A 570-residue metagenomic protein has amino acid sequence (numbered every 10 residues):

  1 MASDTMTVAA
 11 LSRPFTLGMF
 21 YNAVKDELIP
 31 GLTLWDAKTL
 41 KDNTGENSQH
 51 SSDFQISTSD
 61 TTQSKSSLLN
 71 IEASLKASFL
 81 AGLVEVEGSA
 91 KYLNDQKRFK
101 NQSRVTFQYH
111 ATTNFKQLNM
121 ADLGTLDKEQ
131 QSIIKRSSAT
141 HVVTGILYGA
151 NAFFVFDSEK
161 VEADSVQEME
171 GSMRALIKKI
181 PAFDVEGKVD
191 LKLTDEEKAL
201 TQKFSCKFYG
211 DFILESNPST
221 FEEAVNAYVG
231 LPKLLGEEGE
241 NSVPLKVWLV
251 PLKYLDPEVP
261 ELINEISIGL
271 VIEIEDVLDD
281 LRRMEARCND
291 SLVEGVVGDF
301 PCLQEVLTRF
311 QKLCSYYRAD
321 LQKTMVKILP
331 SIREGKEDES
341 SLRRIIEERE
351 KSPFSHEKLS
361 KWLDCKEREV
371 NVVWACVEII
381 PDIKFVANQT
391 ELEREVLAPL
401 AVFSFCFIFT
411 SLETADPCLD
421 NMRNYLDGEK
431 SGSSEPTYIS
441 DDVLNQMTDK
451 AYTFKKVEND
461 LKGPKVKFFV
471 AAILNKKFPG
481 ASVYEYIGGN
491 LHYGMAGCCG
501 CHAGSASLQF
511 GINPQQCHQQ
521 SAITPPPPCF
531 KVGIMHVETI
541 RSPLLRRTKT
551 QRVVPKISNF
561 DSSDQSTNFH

Functional and structural regions predicted by a protein language model:
M1-R333, N424, E429-I439, V443-Q446 (+4 more regions): Membrane-permeabilization and membrane-interfacing ectodomains
S340-K476, G480, G494: Intrinsic low-complexity, polar/charged intrinsically disordered segments
Q515-F569: Intrinsically disordered, low-complexity basic segments at termini and long loops, enriched in Pro/Gly and/or Arg/Ser
